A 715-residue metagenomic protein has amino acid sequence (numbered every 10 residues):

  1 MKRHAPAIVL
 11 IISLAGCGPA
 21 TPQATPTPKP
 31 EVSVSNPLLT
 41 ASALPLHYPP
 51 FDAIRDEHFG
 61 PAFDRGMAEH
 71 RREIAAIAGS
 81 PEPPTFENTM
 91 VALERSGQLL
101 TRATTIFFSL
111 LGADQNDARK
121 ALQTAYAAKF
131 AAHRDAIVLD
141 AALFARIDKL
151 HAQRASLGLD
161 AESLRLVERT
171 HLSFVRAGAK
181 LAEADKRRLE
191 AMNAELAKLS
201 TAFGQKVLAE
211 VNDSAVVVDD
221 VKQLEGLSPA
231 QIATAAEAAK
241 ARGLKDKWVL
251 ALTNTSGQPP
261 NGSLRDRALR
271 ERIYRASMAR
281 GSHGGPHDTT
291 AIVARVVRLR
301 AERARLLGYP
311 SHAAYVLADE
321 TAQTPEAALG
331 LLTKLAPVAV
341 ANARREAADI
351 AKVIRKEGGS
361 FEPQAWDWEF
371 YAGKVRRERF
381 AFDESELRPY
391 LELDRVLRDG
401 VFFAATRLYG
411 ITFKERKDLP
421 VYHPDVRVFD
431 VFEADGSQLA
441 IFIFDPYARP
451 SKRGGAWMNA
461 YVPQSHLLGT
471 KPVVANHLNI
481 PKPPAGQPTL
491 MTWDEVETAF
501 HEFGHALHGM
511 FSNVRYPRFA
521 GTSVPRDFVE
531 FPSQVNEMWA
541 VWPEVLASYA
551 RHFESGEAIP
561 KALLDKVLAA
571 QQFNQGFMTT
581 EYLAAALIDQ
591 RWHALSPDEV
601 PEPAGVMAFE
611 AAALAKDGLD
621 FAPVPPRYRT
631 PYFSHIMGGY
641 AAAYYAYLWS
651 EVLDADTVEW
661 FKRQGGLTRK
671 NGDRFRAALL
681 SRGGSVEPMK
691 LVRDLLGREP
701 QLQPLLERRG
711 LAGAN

Functional and structural regions predicted by a protein language model:
M1-H4: Positively charged n-region of N-terminal signal peptides that target proteins for export
P6-G16: Bacterial N-terminal signal peptides
I12-S13, A24, P28-A233, F661: N-terminal helix-rich structural modules
G18-A20: Bacterial signal peptide processing site
K29-H58, G226, A238, K247-V249 (+11 more regions): C-terminal, non-catalytic "cap/extension" segments appended to globular domains
A43-H58, I106-K129, K149-A191, A251-A291 (+7 more regions): Short His/Asp/Glu-rich catalytic/ion-coordination signatures at enzyme active sites or charged loops
E162, L166-V167, E195-K198, Q205 (+8 more regions): Active-site-proximal, well-structured secondary-structure segments within enzyme catalytic domains
P481-F500: Short pre-active-site segment immediately N-terminal to the catalytic Zn-binding motif
